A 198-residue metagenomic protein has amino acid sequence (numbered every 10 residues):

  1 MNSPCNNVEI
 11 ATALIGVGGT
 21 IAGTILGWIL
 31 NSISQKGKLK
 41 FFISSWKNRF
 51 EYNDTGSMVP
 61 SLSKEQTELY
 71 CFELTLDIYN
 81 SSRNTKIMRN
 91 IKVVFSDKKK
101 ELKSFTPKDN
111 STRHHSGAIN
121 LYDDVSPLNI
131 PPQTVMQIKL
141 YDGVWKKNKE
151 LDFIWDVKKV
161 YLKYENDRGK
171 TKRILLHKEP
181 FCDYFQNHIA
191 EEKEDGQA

Functional and structural regions predicted by a protein language model:
M1-L74, S81-I91, F95-A198: Membrane-aqueous junction of the first/signal-anchor transmembrane helix in small integral membrane proteins
